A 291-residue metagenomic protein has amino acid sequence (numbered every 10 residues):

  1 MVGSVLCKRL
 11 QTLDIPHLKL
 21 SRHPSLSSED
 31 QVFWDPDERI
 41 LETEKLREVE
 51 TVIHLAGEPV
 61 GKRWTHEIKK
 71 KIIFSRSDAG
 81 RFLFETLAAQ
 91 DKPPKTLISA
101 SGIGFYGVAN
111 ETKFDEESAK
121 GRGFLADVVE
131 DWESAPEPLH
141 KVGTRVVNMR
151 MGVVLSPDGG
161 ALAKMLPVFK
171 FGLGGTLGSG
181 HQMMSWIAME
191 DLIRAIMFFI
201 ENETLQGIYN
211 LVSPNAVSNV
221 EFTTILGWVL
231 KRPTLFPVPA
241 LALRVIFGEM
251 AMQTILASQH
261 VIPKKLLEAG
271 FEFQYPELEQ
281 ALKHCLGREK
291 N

Functional and structural regions predicted by a protein language model:
V32-A79: NAD(P)H-binding glycine-rich loop region in Rossmannoid oxidoreductase-like domains and their noncatalytic homologs
R81-G123: Conserved Rossmann-fold NAD(P)-dependent oxidoreductase catalytic core, especially the SDR/UDP-sugar
S101, S134-P157: Conserved beta-loop-beta element that borders a ligand/cofactor-binding pocket
G121-L125, G152-G159, S179-M189, I200: Glycine-rich "substrate-gating" loop/helix at the edge of Rossmann-like oxidoreductase active sites
E130, V142-T144, L155-K164, F199-Y209: Glycine/proline-rich active-site loop of Rossmann-fold NAD(P)-dependent oxidoreductases
L166-G174, Q182-V217: Alpha-helical substrate-binding/gating segment
N202-E249, K283-K290: Mid/C-terminal beta-alpha module of Rossmann-like enzyme folds, strongest in SDR-family dehydrogenases/epimerases
Q253-N291: C-terminal amphipathic/interface module of NAD(P)-dependent oxidoreductases and related NAD-binding regulators
